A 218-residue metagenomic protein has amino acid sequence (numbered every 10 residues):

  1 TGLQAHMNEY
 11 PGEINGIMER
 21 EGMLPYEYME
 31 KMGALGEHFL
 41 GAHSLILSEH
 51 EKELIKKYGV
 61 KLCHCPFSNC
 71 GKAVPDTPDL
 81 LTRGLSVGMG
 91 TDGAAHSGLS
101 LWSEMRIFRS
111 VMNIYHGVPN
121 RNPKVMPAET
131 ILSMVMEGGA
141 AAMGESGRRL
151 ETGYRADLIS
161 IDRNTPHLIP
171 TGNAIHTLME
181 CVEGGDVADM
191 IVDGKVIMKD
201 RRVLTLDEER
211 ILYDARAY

Functional and structural regions predicted by a protein language model:
T1-K61, C70-V87: Histidine/acidic residue-rich metal-binding segments in metalloenzymes
E9, P66-C70, D92-A95: Short, acidic/turn-prone active-site loops that include or flank metal/cofactor- and phosphate-binding residues
I14-I17, E51, S100, T165 (+1 more regions): Short, function-defining helix-loop hinge/capping sites that tune catalysis or transport
K31-H38, P78-T165, C181: His/Asp/Glu-enriched, well-ordered alpha-helical/loop segment that forms or immediately abuts the divalent-metal
S44-L45, N113, N164, K195: Flexible loop residues that form catalytic and substrate-binding hotspots at small-molecule/glycan-binding clefts
L47, N69, H96-S97, P166: Glycine-/small-residue-rich active-site loops that bind phosphorylated ligands and cofactors
K52, A73-P75, L99-W102, G172 (+1 more regions): Conserved strand-to-helix beginnings and helix N-cap segments that scaffold or border functional pockets
T130-Y218: Active-site microenvironment of metallo-dependent hydrolases
